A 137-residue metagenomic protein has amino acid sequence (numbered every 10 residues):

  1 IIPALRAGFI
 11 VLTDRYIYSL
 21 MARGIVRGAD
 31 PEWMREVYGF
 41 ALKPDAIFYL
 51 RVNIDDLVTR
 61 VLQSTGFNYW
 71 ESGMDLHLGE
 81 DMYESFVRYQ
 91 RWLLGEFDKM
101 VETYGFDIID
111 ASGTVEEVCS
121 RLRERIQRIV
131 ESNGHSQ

Functional and structural regions predicted by a protein language model:
I1-G66: ATP-dependent NMP and nucleoside kinases share a basic, alpha-helical "lid"
T59-Q137: NTP-dependent small-molecule kinase module
